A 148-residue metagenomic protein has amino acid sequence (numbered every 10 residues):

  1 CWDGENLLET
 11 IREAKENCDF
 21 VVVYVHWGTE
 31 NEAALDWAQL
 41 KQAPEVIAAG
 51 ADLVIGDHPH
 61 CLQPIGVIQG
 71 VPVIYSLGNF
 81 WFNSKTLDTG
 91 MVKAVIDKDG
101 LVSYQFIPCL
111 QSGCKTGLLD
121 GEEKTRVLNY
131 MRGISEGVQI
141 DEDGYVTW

Functional and structural regions predicted by a protein language model:
C1-W148: Acidic, metal/ion-coordinating pockets
